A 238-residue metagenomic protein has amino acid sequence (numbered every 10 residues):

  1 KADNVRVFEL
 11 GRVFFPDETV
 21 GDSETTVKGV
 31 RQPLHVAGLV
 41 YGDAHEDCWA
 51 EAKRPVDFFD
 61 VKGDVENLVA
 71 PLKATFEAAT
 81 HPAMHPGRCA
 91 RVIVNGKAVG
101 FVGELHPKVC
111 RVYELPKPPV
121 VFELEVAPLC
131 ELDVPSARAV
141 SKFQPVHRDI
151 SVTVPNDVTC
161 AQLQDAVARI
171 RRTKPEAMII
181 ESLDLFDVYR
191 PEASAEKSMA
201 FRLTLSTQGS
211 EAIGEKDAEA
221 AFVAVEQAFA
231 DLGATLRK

Functional and structural regions predicted by a protein language model:
A2-G11, D17, E24-T25, R31-Q32 (+2 more regions): A carboxyl-terminal module marker
